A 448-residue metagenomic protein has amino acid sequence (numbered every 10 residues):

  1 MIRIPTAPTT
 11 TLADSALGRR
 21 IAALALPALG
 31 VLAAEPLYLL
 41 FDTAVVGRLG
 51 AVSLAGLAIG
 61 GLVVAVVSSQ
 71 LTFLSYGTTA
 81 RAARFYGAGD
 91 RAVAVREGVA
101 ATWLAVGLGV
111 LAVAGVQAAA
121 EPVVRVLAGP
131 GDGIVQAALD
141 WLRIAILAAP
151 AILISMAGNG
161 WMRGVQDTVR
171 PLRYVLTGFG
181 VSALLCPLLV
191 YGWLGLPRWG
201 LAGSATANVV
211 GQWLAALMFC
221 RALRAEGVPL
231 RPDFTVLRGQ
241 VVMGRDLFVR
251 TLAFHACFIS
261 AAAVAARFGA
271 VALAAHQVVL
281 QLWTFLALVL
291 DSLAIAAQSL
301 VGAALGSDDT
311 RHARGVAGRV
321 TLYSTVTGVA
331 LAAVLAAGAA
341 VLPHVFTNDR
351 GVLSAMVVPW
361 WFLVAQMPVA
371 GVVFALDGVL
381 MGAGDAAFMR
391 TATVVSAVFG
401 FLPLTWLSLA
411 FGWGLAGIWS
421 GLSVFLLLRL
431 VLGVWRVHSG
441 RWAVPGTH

Functional and structural regions predicted by a protein language model:
M1-A25, A82-P150, V181-L185, L196-L247 (+2 more regions): Short alpha-helical transmembrane segments in multi-pass integral membrane proteins
A23-D42, I144, S155, G178 (+4 more regions): Transmembrane helical elements of multi-pass membrane transporters/channels
L32-P36, S69, G109, V113 (+13 more regions): Residue-level hotspots within the lipid-embedded alpha helices of multi-pass solute transporters
A33-A55, V124-D132, L188-W199, L252-F285 (+2 more regions): Helix-terminus/linker motif at the lipid-water interface of multi-pass membrane proteins
A51-L62, A138-L142, L201, A205 (+3 more regions): Small-residue hotspots at the loop-to-helix junctions and early N-terminal turns of transmembrane alpha-helices
L54-A114, I154-P171, A275-A339, V373-G384 (+1 more regions): Small-residue-rich hydrophobic transmembrane alpha-helices
V364-F374, G378-T405: A late C-terminal transmembrane helix in Major Facilitator Superfamily
